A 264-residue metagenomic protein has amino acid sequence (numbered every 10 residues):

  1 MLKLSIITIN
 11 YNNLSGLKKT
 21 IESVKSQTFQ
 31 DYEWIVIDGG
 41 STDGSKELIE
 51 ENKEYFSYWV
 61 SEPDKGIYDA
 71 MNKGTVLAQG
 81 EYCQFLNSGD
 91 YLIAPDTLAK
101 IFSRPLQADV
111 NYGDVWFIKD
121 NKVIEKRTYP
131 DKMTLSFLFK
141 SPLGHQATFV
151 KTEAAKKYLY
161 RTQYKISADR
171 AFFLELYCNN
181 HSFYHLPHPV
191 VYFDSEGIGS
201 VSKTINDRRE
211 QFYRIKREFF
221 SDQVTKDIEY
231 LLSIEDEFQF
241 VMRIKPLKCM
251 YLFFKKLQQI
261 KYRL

Functional and structural regions predicted by a protein language model:
L2-S5, E33, A171: Cell-envelope/extracellular polymer assembly enzymes that use nucleotide-activated donors
S15-K18, D43-E51: Acidic helix N-cap motif at the loop->helix transition within catalytic regions of sugar-transfer enzymes
T20, S61-A78: Glycine-rich, basic loop-to-helix element that forms the pyrophosphate-binding segment of sugar-nucleotide handling
E22-D31: Short, acidic, metal-binding catalytic loop of nucleotide-sugar glycosyltransferases
Q30, D38-E47, N87: A conserved acidic beta->alpha catalytic loop
C83: Short aromatic/hydrophobic "clamp" motif used to bind/position activated sugar donors
Y91, P95-E125: Conserved donor NDP-sugar-binding/catalytic core segment of glycosyltransferases
K126-I215: Conserved nucleotide-sugar donor-binding catalytic segment
